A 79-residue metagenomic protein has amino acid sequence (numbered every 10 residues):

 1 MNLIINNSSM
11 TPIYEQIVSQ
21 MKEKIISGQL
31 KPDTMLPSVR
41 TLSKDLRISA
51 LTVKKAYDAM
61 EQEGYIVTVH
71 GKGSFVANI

Functional and structural regions predicted by a protein language model:
M1-M35, T41: Extreme N-terminal segment that seeds HTH/winged-HTH DNA-binding domains in transcriptional regulators
S8-P12, Q16, L51, E63 (+1 more regions): Residues at secondary-structure transition points
S19, D58-A59, V76: Short amphipathic alpha-helical "recognition" segments used for binding
K22, K54-K55, K72: A general lysine-centric signal
Q29-L30, T34, E63-G71, A77-N78: Beta-hairpin "wing" of winged helix-turn-helix
L36-V67: N-terminal helix-turn-helix
T41, V76-A77: Short secondary-structure capping/turn micro-motifs that flank functional sites
